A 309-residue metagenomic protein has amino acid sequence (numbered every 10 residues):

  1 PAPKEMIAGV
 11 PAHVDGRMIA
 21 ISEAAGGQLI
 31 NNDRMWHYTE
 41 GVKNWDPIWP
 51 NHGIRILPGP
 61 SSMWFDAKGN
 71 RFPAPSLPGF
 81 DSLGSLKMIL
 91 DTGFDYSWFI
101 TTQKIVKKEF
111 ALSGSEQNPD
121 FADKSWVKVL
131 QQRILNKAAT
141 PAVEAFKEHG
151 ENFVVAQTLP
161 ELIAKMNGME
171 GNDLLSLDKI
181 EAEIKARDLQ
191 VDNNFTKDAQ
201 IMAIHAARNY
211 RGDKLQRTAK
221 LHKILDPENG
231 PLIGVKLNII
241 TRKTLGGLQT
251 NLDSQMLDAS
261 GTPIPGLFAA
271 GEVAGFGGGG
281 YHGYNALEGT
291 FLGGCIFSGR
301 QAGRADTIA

Functional and structural regions predicted by a protein language model:
P1, G279-N285: Short acidic, glycine/proline-rich loop/turn micro-motifs
P1-W45, L86, E288, L292-Q301: Glycine-rich loop(s) and the adjacent beta-strand/alpha-helix scaffold that form part
I19, Q28-L175, K179: An anion/pyrophosphate-binding glycine-rich loop and adjacent beta-alpha core in soluble alpha-beta enzymes
L57-G59, R242-T244, E288: Short, small/polar residue-rich loop motifs at catalytic or cofactor-binding pockets
A67-K68, L252, A259, F297: Short, ordered coil/turn segments that flank beta-strands lining enzyme active or ligand-binding pockets
L175-G277, Y281: A glycine-rich dinucleotide-binding beta-alpha-beta segment and adjacent secondary-structure elements that constitute
A274-G275, G279, T290-A309: C-terminal, flexible cofactor-proximal segment of oxidoreductases
